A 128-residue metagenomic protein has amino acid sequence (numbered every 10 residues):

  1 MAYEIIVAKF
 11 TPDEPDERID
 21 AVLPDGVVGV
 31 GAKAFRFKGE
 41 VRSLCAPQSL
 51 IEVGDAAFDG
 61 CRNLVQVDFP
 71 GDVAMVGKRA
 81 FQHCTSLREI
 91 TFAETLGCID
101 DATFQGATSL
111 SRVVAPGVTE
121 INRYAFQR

Functional and structural regions predicted by a protein language model:
M1-E4, E14-G29, G39-E52, R62-M75 (+2 more regions): Structural signature of tandem-repeat unit edges
Y3-I6, F81, F104: Short amphipathic alpha-helical surface micro-motifs
I6-F10, D55, D101: Intrinsically disordered, low-complexity boundary segments flanking structured domains
K9, D25, A32: Pocket-edge structural micro-motifs
F10-T11, G77-A80, N122-A125: N-terminal regions of proteins, emphasizing targeting and processing segments when present
